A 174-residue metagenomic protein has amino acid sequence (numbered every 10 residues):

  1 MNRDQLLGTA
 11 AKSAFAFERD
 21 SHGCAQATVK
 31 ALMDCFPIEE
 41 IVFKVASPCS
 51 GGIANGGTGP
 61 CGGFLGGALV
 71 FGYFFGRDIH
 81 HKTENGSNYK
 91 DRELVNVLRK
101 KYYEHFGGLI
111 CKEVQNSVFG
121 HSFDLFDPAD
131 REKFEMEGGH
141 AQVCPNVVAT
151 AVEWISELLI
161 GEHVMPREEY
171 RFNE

Functional and structural regions predicted by a protein language model:
M1-D20: Polybasic, low-complexity association/targeting segments
N2, E39-F43, L125-D127: Active-site-adjacent bridging/hinge elements
L7-K12, V45-I53, E132-K133: Glycine/charged-rich beta-loop-alpha catalytic/anionic-binding loops adjacent to active sites
E18, F36-E39, A54, T58-C61 (+3 more regions): Amphipathic, non-membrane alpha-helical segments in soluble helical-bundle scaffolds
H22-G76: Small-residue-enriched, tightly packed secondary-structure blocks
A25-L32, A68-F71, T83-E174: Amphipathic alpha-helical interface segments
I79-H80: Active-site-proximal mixed secondary-structure blocks
